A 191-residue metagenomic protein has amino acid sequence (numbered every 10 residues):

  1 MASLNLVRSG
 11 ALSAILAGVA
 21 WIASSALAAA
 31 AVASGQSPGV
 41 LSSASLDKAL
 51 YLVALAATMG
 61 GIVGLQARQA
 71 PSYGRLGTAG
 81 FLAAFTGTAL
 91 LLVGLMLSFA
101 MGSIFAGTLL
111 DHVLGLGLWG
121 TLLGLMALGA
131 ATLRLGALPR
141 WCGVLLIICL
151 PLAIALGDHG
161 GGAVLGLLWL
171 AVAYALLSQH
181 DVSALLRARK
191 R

Functional and structural regions predicted by a protein language model:
M1-R191: Hydrophobic, aromatic-enriched alpha-helical segments typical of multi-pass transmembrane helices
